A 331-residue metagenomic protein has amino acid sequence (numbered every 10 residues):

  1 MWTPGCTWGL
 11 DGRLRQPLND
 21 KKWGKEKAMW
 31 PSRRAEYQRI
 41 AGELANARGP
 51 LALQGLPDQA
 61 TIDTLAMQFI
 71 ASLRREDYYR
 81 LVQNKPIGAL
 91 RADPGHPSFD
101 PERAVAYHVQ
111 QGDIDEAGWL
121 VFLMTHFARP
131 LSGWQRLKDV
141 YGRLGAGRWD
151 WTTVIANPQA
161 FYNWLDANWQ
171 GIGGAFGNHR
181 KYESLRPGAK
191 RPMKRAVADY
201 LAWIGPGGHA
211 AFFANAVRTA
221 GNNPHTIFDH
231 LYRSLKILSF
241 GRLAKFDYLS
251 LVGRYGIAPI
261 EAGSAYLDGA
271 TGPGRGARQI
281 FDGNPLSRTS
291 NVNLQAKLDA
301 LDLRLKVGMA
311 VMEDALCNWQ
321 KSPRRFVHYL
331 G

Functional and structural regions predicted by a protein language model:
W2-D100, K194-H230, F246-G331: C-terminal accessory module of base-excision DNA glycosylases/AP lyases that mediates lesion recognition and DNA
L73, D77-N178: Phosphate-/polyanion-interacting regions in eukaryotic proteins
T125, L235, A277-F281: Hydrophobic, Leu/Ile/Phe/Ala-enriched alpha-helical segments that form helix-helix packing faces
S132-G188, A258, Q295-G331: Non-transmembrane, interaction-prone segments in cytosolic or luminal domains
A146-K236: Alpha-helical ds-nucleic-acid-binding substructure associated with the helix-hairpin-helix region of base-excision DNA
